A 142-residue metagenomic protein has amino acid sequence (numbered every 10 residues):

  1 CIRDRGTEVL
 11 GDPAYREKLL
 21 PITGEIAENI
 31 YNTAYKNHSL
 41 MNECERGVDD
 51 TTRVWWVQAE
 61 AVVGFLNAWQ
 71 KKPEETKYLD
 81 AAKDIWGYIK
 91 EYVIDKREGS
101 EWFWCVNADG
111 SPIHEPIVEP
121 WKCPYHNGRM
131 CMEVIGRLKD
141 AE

Functional and structural regions predicted by a protein language model:
I2-E142: Glycan-recognition and catalytic cores of secretory/periplasmic carbohydrate-active enzymes
